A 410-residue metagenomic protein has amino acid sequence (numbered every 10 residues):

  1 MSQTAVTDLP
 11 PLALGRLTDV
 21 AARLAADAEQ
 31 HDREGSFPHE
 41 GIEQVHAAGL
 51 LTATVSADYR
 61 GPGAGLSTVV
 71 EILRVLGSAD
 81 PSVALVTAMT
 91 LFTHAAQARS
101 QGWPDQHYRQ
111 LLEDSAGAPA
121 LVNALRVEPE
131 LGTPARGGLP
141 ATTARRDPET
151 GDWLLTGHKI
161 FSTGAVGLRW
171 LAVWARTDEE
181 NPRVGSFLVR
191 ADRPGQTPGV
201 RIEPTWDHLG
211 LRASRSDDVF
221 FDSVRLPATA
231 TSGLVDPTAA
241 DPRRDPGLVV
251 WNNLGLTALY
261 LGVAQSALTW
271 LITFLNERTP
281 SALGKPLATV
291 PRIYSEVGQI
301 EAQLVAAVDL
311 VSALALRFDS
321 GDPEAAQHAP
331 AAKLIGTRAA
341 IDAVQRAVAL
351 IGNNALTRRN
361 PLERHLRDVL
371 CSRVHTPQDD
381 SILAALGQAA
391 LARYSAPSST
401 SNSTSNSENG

Functional and structural regions predicted by a protein language model:
V20, T257, A264, L271 (+5 more regions): Amphipathic alpha-helices that form helix-helix packing interfaces
A25, E29-R33, V305-I335, V348-L356: C-terminal helix-coil-helix/basic helical segment that borders enzyme active sites and/or dimer interfaces and provides
H39-H46, A53-H158, T163: Glycine-rich flavin
D152, H158-R201: A short core secondary-structure module
I160-A165, G255, S372-H375: Glycine-rich phosphate/pyrophosphate-binding beta-alpha loops
W206-Q303: Glycine-rich beta->alpha junctions and the first turn(s) of the following alpha-helix
V249-N253, A288-V297, A325-I335, E363-C371: Alpha-helical scaffold segments that form or flank carboxylate-/histidine-based iron centers
N353-G410: Glycine-rich phosphate/cofactor-binding loops in nucleotide/flavin-utilizing enzymes
